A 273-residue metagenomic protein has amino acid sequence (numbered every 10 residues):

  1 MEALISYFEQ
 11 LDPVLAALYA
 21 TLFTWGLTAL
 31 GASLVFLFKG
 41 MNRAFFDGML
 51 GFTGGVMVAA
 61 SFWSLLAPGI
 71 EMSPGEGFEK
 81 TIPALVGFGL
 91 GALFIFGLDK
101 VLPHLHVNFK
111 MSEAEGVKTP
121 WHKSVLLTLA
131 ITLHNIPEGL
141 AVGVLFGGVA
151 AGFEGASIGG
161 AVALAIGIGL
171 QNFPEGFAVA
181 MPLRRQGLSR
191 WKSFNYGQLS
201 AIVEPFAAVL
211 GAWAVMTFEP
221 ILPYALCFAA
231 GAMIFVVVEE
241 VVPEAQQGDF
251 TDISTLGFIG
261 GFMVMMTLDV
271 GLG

Functional and structural regions predicted by a protein language model:
M1-G273: Intrinsically disordered, metal-sensing/regulatory segments
